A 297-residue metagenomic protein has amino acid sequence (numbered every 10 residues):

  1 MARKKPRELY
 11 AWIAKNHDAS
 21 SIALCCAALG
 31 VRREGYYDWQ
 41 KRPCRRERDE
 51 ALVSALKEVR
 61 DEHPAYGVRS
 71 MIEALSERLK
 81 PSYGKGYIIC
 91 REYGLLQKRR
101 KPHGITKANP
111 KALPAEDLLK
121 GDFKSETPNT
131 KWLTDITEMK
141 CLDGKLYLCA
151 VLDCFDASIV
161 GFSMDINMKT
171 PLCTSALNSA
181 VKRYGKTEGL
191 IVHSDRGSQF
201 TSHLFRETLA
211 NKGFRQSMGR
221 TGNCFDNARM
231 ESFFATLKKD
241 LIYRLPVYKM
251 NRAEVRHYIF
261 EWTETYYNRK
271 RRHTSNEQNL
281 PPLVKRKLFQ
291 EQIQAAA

Functional and structural regions predicted by a protein language model:
M1-L29: Helical coiled-coil/dimerization "stalks" and their immediately adjacent regulatory linkers at helix->disorder
A2-R7, C26, R33-T127, N223 (+1 more regions): Basic, flexible linker segments flanking DNA-binding modules in nucleic acid-interacting mobile-element proteins
C25-C26, Y36, L56, M71 (+14 more regions): Mobile genetic element proteins and their domesticated derivatives, centered on retroelements and DNA transposons
R45, A65, R78-L79, K124-S125 (+4 more regions): Conserved, non-catalytic sequence blocks in retroelement Pol enzymes and Pol-derived host proteins
T106-P110, S194-R196, S202-F205, Q216-K239 (+3 more regions): RNase H-like two-metal-ion nuclease catalytic core shared by retroviral integrases and related mobile-element nucleases
G121, S125-V160, I166-M168: An active-site-proximal beta-strand-loop segment
K140, F162-G185: Active-site beta-loop-alpha junctions of metal-dependent nucleic acid enzymes, especially the RNase H-like/DDE
A210-F214, K238-A297: C-terminal domain-tail junction helix/linker
